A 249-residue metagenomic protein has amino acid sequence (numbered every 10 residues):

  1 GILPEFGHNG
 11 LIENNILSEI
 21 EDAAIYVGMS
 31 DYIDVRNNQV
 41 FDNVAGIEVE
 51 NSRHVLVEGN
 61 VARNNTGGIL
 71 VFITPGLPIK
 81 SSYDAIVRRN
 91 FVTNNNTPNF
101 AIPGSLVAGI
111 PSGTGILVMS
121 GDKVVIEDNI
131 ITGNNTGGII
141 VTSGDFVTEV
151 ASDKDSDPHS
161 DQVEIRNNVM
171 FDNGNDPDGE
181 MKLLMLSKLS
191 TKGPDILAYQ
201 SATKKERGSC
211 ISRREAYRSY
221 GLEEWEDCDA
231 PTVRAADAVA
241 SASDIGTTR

Functional and structural regions predicted by a protein language model:
G1, I47, I73-P78, G113-G115 (+1 more regions): Short, recurring structural edge motifs at helix starts
G1-E5, E21-M29, V44-N51, T66-I73 (+3 more regions): Short glycine/acidic-rich loop motifs that flank beta-strands on beta-rich extracellular proteins
H8-A23, D31-A45, R53-G67, S81-N96 (+2 more regions): Right-handed parallel beta-helix
H54, P75-P78, D122-K123, G138 (+1 more regions): Short, catalytically relevant binding-site loops at active-site mouths
S105-L106, A198: N-terminal secretory signal peptides
T114, S120-G121: Loop/turn-rich, solvent-exposed surfaces of beta-rich toroidal or solenoidal domains
V147, A151-R249: Acidic, glycine- and Ser/Thr-rich low-complexity intrinsically disordered tracts in extracellular/secreted proteins
